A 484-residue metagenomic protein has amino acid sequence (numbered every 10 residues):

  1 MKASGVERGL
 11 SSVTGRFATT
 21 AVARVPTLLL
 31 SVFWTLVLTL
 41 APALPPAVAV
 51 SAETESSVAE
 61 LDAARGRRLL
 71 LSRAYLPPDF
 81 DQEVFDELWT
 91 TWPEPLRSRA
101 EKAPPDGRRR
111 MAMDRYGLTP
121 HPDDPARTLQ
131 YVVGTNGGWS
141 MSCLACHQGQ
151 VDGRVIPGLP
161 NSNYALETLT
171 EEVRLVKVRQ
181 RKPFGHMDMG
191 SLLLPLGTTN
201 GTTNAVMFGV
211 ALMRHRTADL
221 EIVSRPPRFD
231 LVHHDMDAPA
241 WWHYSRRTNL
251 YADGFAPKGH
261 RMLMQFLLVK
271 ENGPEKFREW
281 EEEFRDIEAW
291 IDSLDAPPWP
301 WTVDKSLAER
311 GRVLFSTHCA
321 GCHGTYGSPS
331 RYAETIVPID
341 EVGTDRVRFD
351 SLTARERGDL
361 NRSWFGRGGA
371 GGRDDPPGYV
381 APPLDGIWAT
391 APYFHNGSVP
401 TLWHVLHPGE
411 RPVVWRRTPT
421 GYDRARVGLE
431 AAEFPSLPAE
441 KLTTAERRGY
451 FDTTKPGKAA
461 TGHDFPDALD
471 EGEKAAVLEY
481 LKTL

Functional and structural regions predicted by a protein language model:
M1-R24: N-terminal secretory signal peptides that target proteins for export/translocation
A3, L10-S11, L30, V50 (+1 more regions): Intrinsically disordered, low-complexity segments enriched in Ser/Pro/Gly/Ala and basic residues
G5, A18, V32-W34, G209 (+1 more regions): Compositionally biased, low-structure terminal segments
T19-T20, T35-T39, L70-L71: Residue-level detector of alpha-helical transmembrane segments in integral membrane proteins
A23, L28, V151: Alpha-helical and His/Cys-centered functional microenvironments
P26-P45: Bacterial N-terminal signal peptides
V50-L484: Periplasmic c-type cytochrome electron-transfer domains
